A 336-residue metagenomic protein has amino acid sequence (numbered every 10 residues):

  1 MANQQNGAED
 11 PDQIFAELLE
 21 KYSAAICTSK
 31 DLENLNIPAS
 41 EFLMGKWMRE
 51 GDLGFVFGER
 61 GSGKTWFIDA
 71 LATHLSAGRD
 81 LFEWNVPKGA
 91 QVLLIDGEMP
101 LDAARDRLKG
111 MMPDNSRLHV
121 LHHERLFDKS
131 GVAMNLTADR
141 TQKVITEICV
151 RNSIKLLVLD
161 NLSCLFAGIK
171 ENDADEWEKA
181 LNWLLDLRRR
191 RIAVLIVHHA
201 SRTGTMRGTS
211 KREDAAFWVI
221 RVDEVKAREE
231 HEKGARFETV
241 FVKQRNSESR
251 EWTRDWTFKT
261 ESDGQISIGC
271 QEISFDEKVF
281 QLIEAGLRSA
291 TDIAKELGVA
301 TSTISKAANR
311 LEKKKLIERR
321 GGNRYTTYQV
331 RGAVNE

Functional and structural regions predicted by a protein language model:
Q4-K21, V150-R151, R189, R228-E336: C-terminal regions of RecA-like/P-loop NTPase motor modules
I14-P113, S210: The Walker A/P-loop phosphate-binding site
P38, M44, R60, V86-K170 (+4 more regions): Conserved inter-motif catalytic segment of the P-loop NTP-binding fold
M48, L94, D160, A216 (+1 more regions): Conserved RecA-like P-loop NTPase ATPase core
G54-V56, L93-I95, H119-L121, L195 (+1 more regions): Hydrophobic/aromatic beta-strand patches that form the interior of the parallel beta-sheet core in alpha/beta enzyme
F55, G61, W66, L156 (+1 more regions): Phosphate-binding/switch region of NTP-binding enzymes
